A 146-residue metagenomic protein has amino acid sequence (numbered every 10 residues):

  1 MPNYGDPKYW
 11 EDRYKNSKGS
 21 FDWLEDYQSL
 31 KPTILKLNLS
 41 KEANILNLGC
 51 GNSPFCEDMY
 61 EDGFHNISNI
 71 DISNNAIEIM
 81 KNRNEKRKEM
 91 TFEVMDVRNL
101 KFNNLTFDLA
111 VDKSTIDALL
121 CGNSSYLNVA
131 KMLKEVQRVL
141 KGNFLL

Functional and structural regions predicted by a protein language model:
M1-S20, L24-Q28: N-terminal, positively charged/glycine-rich alpha-helical extensions of SAM-dependent methyltransferases
D22-K41: Conserved alpha-helix/loop element of class I SAM-dependent methyltransferases that forms part of the SAM/SAH-binding
N38-L39, N84, V139-G142: A generic alpha-to-beta junction signature in SAM-dependent methyltransferases
L46-N99: Class I SAM-dependent methyltransferase SAM/SAH-binding core
R98-A110: A short acidic, Gly/Pro-enriched loop at the edge of an enzyme's catalytic core that lines a small-molecule cofactor
D108-Y126: A short SAM/SAH-binding and catalytic strip from SAM-dependent methyltransferases
Y126-G142: A short glycine-rich, Lys/Arg-flanked "PGG" loop and its adjoining helix->strand segment in the class I
L145-L146: Conserved Class I SAM-dependent methyltransferase catalytic core
